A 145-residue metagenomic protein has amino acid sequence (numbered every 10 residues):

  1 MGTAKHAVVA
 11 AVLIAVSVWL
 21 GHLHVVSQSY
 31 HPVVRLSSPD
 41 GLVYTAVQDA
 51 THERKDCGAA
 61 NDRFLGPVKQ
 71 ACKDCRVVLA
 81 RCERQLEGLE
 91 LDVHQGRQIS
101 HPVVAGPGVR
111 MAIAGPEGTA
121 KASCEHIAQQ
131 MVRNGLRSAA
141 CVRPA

Functional and structural regions predicted by a protein language model:
M1-G2: N-terminal secretory signal peptides that target proteins for export/translocation
K5-H24: Hydrophobic membrane-insertion alpha-helices, especially the h-region of bacterial N-terminal signal peptides
V18-A145: Mitochondrial intermembrane space
